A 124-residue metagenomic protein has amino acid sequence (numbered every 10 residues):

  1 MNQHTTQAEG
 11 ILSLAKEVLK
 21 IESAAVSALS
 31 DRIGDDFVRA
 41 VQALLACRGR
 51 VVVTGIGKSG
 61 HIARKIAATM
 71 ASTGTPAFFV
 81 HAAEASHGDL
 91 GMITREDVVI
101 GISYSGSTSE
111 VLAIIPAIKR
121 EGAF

Functional and structural regions predicted by a protein language model:
M1-G49: An N-terminal, well-structured beta->alpha segment
G49-F124: Glycine-rich phosphate-binding loops that contact phosphosugars or nucleotide phosphates
